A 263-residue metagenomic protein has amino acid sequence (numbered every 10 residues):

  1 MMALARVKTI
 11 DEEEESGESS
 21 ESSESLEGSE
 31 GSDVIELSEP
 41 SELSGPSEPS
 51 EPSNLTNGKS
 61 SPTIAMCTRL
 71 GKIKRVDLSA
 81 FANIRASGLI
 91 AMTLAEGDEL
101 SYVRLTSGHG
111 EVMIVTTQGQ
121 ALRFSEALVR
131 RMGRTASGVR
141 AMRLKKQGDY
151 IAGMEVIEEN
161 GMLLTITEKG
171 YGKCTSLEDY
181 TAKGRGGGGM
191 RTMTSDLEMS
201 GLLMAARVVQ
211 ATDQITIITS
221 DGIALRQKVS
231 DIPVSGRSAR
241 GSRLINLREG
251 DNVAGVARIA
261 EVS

Functional and structural regions predicted by a protein language model:
M1-L43, E48-S263: Short, structured "edge-of-domain" segments at secondary-structure transitions
